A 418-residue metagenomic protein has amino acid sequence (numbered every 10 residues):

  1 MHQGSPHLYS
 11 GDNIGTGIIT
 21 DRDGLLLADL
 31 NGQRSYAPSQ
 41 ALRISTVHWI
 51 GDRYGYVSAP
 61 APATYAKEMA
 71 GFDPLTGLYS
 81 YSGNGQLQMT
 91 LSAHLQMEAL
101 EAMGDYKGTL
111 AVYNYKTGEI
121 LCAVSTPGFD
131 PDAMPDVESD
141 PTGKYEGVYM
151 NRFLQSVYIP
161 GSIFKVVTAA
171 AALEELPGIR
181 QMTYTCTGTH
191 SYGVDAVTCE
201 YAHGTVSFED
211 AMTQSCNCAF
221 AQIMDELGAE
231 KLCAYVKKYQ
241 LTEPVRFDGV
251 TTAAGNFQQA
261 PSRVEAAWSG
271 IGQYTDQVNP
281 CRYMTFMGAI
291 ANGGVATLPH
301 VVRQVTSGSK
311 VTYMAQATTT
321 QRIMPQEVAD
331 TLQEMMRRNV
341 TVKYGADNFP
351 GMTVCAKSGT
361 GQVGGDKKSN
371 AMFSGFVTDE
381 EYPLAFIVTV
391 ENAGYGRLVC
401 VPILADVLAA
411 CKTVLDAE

Functional and structural regions predicted by a protein language model:
M1-T109, A123-R152, V157, A315-Q316: Extracytoplasmic/periplasmic proteins that interact with beta-lactams or build/remodel peptidoglycan
I19-T20, V112-Y113, Q304-V305: Hydrophobic beta-strand positions
S92-Q96, A371, A405: Short, well-ordered alpha-helical scaffold segments within catalytic/effector domains
M103, M224, M336, L408-K412: Hydrophobic residues within well-ordered, non-membrane alpha-helices that form the packing/core of soluble catalytic
K116-S162, V167-N392, G396, D416-E418: Beta-lactam-recognizing serine transpeptidase/beta-lactamase-like catalytic domain environment
A291, A405-D416: Short amphipathic alpha-helical signal-transduction/dimerization elements
